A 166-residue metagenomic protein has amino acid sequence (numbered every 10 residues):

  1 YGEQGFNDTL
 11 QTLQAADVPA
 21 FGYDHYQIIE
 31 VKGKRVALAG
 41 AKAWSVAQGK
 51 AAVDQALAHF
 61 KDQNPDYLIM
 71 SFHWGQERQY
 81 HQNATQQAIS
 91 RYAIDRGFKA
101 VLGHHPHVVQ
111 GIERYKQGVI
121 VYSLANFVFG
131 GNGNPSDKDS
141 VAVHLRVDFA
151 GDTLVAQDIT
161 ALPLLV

Functional and structural regions predicted by a protein language model:
Y1-V166: Acidic, metal/ion-coordinating pockets
